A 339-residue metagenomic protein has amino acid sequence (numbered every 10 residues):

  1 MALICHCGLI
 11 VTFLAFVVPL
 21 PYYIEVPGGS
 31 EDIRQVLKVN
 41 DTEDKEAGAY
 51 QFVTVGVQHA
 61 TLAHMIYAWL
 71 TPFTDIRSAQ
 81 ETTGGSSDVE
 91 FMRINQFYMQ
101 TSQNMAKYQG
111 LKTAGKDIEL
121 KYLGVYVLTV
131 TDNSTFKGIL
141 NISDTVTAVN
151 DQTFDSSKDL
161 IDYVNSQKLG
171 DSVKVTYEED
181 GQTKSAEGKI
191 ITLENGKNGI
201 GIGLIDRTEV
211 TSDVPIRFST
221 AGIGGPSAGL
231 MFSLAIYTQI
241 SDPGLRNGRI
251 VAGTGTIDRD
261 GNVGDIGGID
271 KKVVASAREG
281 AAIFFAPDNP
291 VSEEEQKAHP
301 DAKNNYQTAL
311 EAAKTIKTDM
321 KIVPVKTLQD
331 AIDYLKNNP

Functional and structural regions predicted by a protein language model:
M1-P19: Hydrophobic membrane-insertion alpha-helices, especially the h-region of bacterial N-terminal signal peptides
I33, G48-F52, V57-Y122: Extended, small/polar residue-biased N-terminal targeting/export presequences and adjacent propeptide/linker tracts
D88-T101, V130-D132, A148-N150, I216-P226 (+2 more regions): Second-shell loop/turn segments in exported
L111, F136, S143-V146, N150 (+6 more regions): Terminal peptide-recognition signature
A114, I161-L204, A309-D330, Y334-P339: PDZ-domain C-terminal substructure recognizer with occasional recognition of PDZ-binding tails
A114-I142: PDZ/PDZ-like groove recognition
F136-D159, S276, G280-E293: Conserved PDZ fold ligand-binding element
D180-L234: C-terminal, low-ordered peptide segments at domain boundaries
